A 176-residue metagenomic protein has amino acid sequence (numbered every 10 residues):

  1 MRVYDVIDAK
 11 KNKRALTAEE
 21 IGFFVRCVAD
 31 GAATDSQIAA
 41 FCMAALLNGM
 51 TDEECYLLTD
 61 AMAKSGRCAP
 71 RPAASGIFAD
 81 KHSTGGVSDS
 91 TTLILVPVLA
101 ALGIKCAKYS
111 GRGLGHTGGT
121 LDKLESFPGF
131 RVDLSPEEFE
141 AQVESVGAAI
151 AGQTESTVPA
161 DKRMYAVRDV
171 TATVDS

Functional and structural regions predicted by a protein language model:
M1-S88: Acidic, glycine/proline-rich low-complexity segments that act as flexible tails and inter-domain linkers
P72-S83, I104-C106, K162-T171: Glycine/charged-rich beta-loop-alpha catalytic/anionic-binding loops adjacent to active sites
I77-A100, I104-G118: Glycine/serine-rich anion-binding loops at beta->alpha junctions that coordinate negatively charged ligand groups
D80, C106-S110, V132-S135, I150-Q153: General beta-strand structural signal in soluble alpha/beta enzymes
T92, S110, T117-D122, T154-E155 (+1 more regions): Short acidic, glycine/serine/threonine-rich loops at helix termini
G111, K123-F130, A166-S176: Flexible, glycine/proline-enriched loop segments at strand-loop-helix junctions that form or flank small-ligand binding
K123-A149: A glycine-rich helix N-cap at a beta->alpha junction
E140-S176: Divalent-metal (Mg2+/Mn2+/Ca2+)-assisted nucleotide/phosphate chemistry catalytic cores
